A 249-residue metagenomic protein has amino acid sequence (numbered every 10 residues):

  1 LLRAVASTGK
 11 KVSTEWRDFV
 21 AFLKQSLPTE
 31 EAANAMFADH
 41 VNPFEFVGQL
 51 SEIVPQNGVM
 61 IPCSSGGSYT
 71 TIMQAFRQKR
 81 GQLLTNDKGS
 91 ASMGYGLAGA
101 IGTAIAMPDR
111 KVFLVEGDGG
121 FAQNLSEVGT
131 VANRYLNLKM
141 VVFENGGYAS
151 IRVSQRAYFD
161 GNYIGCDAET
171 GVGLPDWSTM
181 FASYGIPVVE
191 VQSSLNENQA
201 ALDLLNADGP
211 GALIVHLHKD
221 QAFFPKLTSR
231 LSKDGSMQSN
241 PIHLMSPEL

Functional and structural regions predicted by a protein language model:
L1-D18: Terminal amphipathic helices with adjacent charged low-complexity linkers/tails
L1-V5, T70-L249: Thiamine diphosphate
V12-S13, F19, N42, D176 (+1 more regions): A diffuse structural propensity rather than consistent per-protein peaks
T14-D18, C63-S65, I214-H216: Short coil/turn segments at secondary-structure boundaries
R17-L27, H218-A222, S229: A short, charged, Gly/Pro-tolerant segment at domain boundaries
F19-A98, T103: Active-site diphosphate/adenylate-binding microenvironment
